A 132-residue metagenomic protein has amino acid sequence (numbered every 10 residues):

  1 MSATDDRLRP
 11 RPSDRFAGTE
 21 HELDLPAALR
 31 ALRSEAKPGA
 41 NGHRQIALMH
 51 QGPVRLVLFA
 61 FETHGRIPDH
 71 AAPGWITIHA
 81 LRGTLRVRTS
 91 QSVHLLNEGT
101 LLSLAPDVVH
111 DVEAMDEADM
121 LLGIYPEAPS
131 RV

Functional and structural regions predicted by a protein language model:
M1-P53: A short, N-terminal "cap"/entry segment at the start of jelly-roll beta-barrel domains of the cupin/DSBH fold
G39-G42, G52-A72: Conserved short histidine dyad/triad with adjacent acidic residue
L58, L81-R82, N97-E98, D116: A cytosolic small-molecule/anion-sensing beta-strand core signal
L58, T77, S92-H94: Short, surface-exposed secondary-structure edge patches
T63, P73-S90: Glycine- and acidic-residue-biased ligand/ion/polar-headgroup-sensing regions
I67-D69, V87-R88, L104, V109-M115: Short beta-strand His + acidic residue motifs that chelate non-heme Fe in jelly-roll/DSBH and cupin folds
S90-P106: Short acidic-glycine-tyrosine-enriched beta hairpin
P106-S130: Ligand-binding loop in jelly-roll beta-barrel domains
